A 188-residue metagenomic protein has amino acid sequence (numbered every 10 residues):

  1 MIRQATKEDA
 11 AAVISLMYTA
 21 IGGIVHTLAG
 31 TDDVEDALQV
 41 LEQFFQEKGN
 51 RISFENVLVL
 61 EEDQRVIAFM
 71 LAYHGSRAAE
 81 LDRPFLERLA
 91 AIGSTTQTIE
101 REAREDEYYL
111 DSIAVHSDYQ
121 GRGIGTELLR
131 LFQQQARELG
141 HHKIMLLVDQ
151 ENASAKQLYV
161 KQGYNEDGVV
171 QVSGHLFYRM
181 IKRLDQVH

Functional and structural regions predicted by a protein language model:
M1-S15, G23-T27: A short beta-loop-alpha structural element at the N-terminal edge of CoA-dependent acyl/N-acetyltransferase catalytic
G22-F45, N56, A90-A91: Conserved GNAT-fold acetyl-CoA-binding loop/helix
Q46-V59, S76-E80, Y109: A short helix-loop-beta-strand connector motif used in the catalytic cores of GNAT acetyltransferases and, in some
V59, R65-H74, Y109, A114: Conserved beta-strand in the GNAT
H74-S112: Conserved acyl-donor/pantetheine-binding loop and adjacent beta-alpha core of acyl/acetyltransferases and related
A90, D106-E107, H142-K156, K161-G163 (+1 more regions): C-terminal "cap" of GNAT-fold acetyltransferases
D106-Y108, Q120, L129, A136-L147: Conserved GNAT acetyl-CoA-binding A-motif
V115, G121-Q135, Q157-K161: Conserved acetyl-CoA-binding loop-helix of GNAT-fold acetyltransferases
